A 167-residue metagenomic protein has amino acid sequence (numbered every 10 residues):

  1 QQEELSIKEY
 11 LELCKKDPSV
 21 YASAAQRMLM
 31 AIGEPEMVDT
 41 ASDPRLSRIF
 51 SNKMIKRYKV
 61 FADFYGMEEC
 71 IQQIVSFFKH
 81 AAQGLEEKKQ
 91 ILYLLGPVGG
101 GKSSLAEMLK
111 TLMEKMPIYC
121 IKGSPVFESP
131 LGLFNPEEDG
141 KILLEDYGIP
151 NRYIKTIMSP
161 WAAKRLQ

Functional and structural regions predicted by a protein language model:
Q1-Q26: Long, basic/Gly/Ser/Thr-rich N-terminal segments that mediate initial subcellular attachment or targeting
V20-Y21, A25-Q167: Conserved ASCE/P-loop NTPase catalytic core
